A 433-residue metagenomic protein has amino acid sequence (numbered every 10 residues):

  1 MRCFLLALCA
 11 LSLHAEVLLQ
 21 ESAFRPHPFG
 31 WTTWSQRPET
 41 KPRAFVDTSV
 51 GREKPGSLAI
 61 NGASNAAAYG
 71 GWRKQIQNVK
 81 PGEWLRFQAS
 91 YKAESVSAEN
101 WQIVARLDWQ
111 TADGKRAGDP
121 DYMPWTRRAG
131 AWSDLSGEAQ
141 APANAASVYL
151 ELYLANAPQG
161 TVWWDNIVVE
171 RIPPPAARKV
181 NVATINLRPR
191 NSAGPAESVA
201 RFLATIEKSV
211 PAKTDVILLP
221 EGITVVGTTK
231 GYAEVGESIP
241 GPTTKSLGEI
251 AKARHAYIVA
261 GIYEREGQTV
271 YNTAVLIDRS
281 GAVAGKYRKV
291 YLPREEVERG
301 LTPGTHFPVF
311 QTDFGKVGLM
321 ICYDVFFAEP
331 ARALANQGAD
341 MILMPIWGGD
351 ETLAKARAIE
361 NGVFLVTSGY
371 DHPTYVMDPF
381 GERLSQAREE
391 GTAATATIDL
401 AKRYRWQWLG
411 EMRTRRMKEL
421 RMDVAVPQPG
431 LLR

Functional and structural regions predicted by a protein language model:
L6-A15: Hydrophobic h-region of N-terminal signal peptides that target proteins for export in Gram-negative bacteria
H14-N181: Extracellular and organelle-lumenal recognition/adhesion modules and their flexible linkers in secreted
E21, D119, T273, G285-Y287 (+1 more regions): Residue-level detector of high-confidence beta-strand sites
G130, V309, S368-R433: C-terminal beta-strand edge segments of enzyme domains
A177-S192: Short beta-strand segments enriched in small/hydrophobic residues
A196-A200, T205-R279, R332, G348-A356 (+1 more regions): Cys-nucleophile CN-hydrolase/nitrilase-fold catalytic domain and related Cys-dependent amidase chemistry that acts on
I239-I258, K316, Y323-I398: CN hydrolase (nitrilase-like) catalytic-core segments centered on the catalytic cysteine and neighboring Lys/Glu
R265-Q337, T352, A356, E360 (+2 more regions): Active-site catalytic loop in hydrolytic enzyme cores
